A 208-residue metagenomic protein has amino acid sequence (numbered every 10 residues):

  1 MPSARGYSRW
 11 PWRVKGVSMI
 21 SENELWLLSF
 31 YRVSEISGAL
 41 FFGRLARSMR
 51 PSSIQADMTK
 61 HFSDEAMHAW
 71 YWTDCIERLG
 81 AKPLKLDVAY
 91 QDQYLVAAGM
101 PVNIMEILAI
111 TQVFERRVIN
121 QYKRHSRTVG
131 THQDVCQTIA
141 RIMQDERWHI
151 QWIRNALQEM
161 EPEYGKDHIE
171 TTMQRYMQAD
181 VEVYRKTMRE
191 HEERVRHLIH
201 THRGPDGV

Functional and structural regions predicted by a protein language model:
P2-V208: Non-heme di-metal
